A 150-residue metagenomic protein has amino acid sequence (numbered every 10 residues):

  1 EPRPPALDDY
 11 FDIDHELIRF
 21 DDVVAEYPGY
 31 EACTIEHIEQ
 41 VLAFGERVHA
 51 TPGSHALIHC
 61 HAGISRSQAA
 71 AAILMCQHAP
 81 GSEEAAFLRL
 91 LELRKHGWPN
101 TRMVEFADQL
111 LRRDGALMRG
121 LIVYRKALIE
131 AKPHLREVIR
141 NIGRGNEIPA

Functional and structural regions predicted by a protein language model:
E1-D12, I18: Glycine-rich, flexible N-terminal cofactor/catalytic loop recognition
E1-P2, F20-V23, H61: Histidine- and/or cysteine-centered catalytic micro-motif in compact active-site loops
P4-P5, E26, S65-A69: Short catalytic/ligand-binding loop motif for oxyanion handling, primarily in non-cytosolic enzymes, centered on
E16-A56, E84: Helix-loop module immediately N-terminal to the HCX5R catalytic loop in PTP-like cysteine phosphatase domains
C33, A71-M75: "Short basic amphipathic alpha-helical interaction patches in structured regions
I35, E39, Q68-A69, T101 (+1 more regions): A structural signal for well-ordered alpha-helical segments within the folded catalytic domains of diverse enzymes
H49-H55, C76-A150: PTP/DSP superfamily signal
A56-A72: A phosphate-binding catalytic loop at a beta-strand-loop-alpha-helix junction that coordinates phosphoryl groups
